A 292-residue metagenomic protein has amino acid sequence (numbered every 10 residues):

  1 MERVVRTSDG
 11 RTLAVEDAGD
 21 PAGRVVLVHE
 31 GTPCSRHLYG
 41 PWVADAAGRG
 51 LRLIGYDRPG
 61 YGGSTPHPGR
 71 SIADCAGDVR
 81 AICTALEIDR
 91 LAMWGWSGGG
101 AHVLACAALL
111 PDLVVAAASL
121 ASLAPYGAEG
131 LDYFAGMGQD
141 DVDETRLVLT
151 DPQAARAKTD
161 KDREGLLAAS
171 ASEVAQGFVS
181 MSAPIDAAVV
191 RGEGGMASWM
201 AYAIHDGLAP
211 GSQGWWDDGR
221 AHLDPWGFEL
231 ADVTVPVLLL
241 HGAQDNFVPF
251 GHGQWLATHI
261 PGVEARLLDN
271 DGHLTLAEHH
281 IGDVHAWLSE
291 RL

Functional and structural regions predicted by a protein language model:
R11-G63: Conserved HGGG/HGGXW glycine-rich cap/lid loop of the alpha/beta-hydrolase fold
P41-W42, V235, P249-L256: Short alpha-helix in the alpha/beta-hydrolase fold that links the catalytic acid
D74-A92: Conserved acidic catalytic loop of the alpha/beta-hydrolase fold
L91-Y133: Conserved hydrolase catalytic core segment
M137-F228: Alpha/beta-hydrolase
V233, L239-H241, D245: Short beta-strand/loop motif that positions the catalytic acidic residue of the alpha/beta-hydrolase fold
A243-V248, L274: Acidic catalytic loop of the alpha/beta-hydrolase fold
V263-L292: Catalytic active-site module of serine/aspartate enzymes centered on a nucleophile-bearing elbow/loop
